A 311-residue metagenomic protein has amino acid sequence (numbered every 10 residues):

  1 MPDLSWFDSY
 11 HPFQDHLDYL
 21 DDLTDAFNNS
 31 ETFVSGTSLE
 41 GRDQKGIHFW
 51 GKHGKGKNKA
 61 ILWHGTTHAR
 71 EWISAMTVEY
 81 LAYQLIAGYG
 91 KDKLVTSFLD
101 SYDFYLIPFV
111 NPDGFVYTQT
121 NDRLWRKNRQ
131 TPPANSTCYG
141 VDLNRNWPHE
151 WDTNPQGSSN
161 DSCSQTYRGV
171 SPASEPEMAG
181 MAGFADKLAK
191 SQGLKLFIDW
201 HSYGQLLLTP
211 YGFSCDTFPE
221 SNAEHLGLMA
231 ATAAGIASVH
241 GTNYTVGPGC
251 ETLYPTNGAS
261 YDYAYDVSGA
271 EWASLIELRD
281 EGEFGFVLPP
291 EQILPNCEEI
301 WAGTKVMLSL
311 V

Functional and structural regions predicted by a protein language model:
M1-V311: M14 metallocarboxypeptidase catalytic domain recognition
